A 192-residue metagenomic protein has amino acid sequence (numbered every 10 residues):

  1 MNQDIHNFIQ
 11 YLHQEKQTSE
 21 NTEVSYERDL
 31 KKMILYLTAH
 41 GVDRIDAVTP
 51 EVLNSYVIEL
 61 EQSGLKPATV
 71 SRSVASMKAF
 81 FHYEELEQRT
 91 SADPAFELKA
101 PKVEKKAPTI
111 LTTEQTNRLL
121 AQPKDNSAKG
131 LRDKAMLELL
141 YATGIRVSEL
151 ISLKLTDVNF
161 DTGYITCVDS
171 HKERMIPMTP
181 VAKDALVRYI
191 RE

Functional and structural regions predicted by a protein language model:
M1-E192: Conserved catalytic core of the tyrosine transesterase superfamily
